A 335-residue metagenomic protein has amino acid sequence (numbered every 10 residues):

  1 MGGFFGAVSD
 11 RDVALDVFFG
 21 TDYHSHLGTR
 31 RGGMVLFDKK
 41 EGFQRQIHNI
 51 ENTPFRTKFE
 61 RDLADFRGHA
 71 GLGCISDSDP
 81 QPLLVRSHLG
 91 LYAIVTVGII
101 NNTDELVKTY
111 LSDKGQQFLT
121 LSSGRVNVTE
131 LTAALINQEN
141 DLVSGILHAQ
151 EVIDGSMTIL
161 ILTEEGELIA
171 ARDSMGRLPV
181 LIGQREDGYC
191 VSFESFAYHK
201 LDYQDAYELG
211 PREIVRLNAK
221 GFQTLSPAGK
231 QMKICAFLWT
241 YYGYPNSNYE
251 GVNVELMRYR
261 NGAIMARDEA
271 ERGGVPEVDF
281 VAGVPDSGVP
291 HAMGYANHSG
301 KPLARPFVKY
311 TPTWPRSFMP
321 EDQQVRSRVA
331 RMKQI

Functional and structural regions predicted by a protein language model:
M1-G210, R216-D279, V284: Conserved short alpha-helical segments that host acidic/polar catalytic motifs at enzyme active sites
L131-N140, P285, P290, A296-T313: Amphipathic alpha-helical
Y259, A263, R267, V289 (+2 more regions): Feature representing long, continuous alpha-helical segments
N297-I335: Short, glycine/charge-rich flexible loops or terminal/linker lids adjacent to PRPP-binding catalytic cores
